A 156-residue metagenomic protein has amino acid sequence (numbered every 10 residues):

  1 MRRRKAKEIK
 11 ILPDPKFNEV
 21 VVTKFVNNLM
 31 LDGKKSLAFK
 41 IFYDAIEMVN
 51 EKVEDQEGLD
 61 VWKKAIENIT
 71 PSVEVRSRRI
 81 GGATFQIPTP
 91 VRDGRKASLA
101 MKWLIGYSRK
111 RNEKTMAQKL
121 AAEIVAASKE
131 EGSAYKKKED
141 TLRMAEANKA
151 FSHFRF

Functional and structural regions predicted by a protein language model:
M1-D32, S36-F39, Y43-F156: Strongly charged
